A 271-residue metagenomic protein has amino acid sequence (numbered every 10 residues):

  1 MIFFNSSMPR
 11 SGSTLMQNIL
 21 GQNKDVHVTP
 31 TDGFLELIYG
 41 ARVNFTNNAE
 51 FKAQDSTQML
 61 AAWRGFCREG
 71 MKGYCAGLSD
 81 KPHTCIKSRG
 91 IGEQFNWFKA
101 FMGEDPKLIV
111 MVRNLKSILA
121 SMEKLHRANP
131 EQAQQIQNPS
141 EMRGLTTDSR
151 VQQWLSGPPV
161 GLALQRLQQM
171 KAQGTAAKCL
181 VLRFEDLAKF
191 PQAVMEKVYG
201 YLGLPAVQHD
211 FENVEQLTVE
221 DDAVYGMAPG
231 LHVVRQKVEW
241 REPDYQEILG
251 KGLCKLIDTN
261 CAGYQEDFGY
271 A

Functional and structural regions predicted by a protein language model:
M1-F3, H126, Q168-A172, G200-A271: PAPS-dependent sulfotransferases, especially Golgi type II membrane carbohydrate sulfotransferases
M1-L78: PAPS-dependent sulfotransferase catalytic core
N5-S6, I86-I91, V112-R113, F184: Short His-Asn-centered micro-motif
S11-Q17, L35-Y39, G92-F95, K116-S121 (+1 more regions): Short catalytic/ligand-binding loop motif for oxyanion handling, primarily in non-cytosolic enzymes, centered on
G12-V26, F98-G103, V181-A206, V238: PAPS/PAP-binding and catalytic site of the sulfotransferase fold
G65-G73, A120-Y201: PAPS-dependent sulfotransferase catalytic domain
G70-W97: Glycine-rich phosphate-binding loop used to anchor ATP phosphates in small-molecule kinases, encompassing both
F98, M102-K124: Conserved phosphate-donor/acceptor-positioning beta-strand/loop module used by diverse small-molecule
